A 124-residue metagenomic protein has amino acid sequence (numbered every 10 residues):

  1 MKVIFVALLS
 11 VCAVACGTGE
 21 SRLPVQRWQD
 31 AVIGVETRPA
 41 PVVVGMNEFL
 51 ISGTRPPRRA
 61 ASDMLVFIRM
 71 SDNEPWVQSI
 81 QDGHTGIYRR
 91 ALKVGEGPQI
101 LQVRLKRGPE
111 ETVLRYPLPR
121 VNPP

Functional and structural regions predicted by a protein language model:
M1-C16: Sec-dependent bacterial lipoprotein signal peptides
C16-P124: N-terminal soluble domains immediately following signal/targeting peptides that reside in extracytoplasmic
